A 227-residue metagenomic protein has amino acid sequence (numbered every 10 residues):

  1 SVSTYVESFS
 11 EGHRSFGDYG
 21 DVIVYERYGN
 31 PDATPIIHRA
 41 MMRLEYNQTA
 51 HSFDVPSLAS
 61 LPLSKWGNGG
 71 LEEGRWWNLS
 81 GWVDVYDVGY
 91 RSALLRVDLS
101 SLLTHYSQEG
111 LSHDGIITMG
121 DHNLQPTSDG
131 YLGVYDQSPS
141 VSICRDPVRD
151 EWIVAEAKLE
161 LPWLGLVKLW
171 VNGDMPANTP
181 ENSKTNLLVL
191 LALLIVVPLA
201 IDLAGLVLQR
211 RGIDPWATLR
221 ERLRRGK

Functional and structural regions predicted by a protein language model:
S1-L79, S100: Feature for secretory/organellar precursors and membrane-associated catalytic proteins
S3-S15, G81-I116: Intrinsically disordered, low-complexity acidic Ser/Thr-rich regulatory segments
S52-F53, G165, T179, G212: Short linear functional motifs in flexible/disordered or boundary regions
K65, E72-D84, R91-S92, R96 (+1 more regions): Intrinsic low-complexity, intrinsically disordered coil/linker regions enriched in small/polar and charged residues
Y106-D174: Extended, hydrophilic extramembrane loops/domains of integral membrane proteins
W170-K184: Short, surface-exposed polybasic-and-hydrophobic patches located at secondary-structure transitions
P180-K227: Juxtamembrane interface at the cytosolic side of transmembrane helices
